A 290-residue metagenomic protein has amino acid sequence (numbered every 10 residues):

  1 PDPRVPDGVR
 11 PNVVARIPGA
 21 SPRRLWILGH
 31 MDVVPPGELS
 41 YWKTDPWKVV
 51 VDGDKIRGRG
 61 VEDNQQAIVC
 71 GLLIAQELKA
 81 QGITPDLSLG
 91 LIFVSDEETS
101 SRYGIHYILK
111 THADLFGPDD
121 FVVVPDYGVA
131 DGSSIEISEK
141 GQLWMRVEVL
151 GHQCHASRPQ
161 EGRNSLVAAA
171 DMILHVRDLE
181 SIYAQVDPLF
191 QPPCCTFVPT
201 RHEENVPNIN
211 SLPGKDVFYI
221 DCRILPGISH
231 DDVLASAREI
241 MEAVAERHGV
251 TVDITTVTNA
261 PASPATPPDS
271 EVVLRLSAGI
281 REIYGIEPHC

Functional and structural regions predicted by a protein language model:
P1-R59, A80-P85: Acidic/His- and Gly-rich active-site-bordering loop/insert found across diverse amide/peptide-bond hydrolases
P3-D7, Y127-G132, I137, L143-C290: Metal-dependent amide/peptide-bond hydrolase catalytic core, centered on the "pita-bread" metallohydrolase fold
R10, T44, D86, P118 (+2 more regions): Short, solvent-exposed loop/turn segments at the edges of secondary structure
R24-W26, K55, G90, D120-V122 (+2 more regions): Structural motif
L39-V51, V123, I137-E148, R275: Acidic-glycine-rich active-site phosphate/pyrophosphate-binding loop
D52-D63, G285-C290: Short pre-catalytic strand/loop immediately N-terminal to key active-site residues, enriched for Gly-Thr
K55, E62-S138: Acidic/histidine-rich catalytic neighborhood of metal-dependent amide-processing enzymes
